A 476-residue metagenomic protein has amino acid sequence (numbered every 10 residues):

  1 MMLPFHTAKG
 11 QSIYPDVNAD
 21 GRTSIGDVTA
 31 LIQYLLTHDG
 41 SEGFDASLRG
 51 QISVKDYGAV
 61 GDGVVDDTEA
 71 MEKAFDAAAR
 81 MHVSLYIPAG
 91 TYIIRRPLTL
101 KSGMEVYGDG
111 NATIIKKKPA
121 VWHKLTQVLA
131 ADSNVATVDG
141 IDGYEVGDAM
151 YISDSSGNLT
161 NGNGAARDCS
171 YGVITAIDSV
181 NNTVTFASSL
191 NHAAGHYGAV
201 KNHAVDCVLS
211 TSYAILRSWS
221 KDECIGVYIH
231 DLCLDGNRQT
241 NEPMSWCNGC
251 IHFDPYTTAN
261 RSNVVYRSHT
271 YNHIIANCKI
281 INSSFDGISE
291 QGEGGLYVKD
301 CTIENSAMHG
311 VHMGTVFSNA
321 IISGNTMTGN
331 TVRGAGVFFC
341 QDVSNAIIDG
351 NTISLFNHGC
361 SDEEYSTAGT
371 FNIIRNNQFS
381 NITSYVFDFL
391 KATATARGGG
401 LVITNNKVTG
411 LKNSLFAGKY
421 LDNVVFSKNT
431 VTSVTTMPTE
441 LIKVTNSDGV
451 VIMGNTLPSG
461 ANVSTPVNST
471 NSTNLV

Functional and structural regions predicted by a protein language model:
Y14-S47: Alpha-helical segments with a strong preference for the paired helices of cellulosomal dockerin domains
T23, K101-G103, C169, S179 (+27 more regions): Parallel beta-helix/beta-solenoid
V54-P88, D142-G147: Acidic Gly/Asp/Thr-rich repetitive segments characteristic of extracellular carbohydrate-active and adhesion proteins
V83, R95-P97, G110-N111, K116-P119 (+10 more regions): Short glycine/acidic-rich loop motifs that flank beta-strands on beta-rich extracellular proteins
S84, R95-K117, A176-D178, V200-H203 (+1 more regions): Beta-solenoid repeat scaffold
Y107, N134-T160, I215-C247, S268-I281 (+2 more regions): Parallel beta-helix/beta-solenoid
T113-A194: Autoprocessing Asn-cyclization modules and mimics
